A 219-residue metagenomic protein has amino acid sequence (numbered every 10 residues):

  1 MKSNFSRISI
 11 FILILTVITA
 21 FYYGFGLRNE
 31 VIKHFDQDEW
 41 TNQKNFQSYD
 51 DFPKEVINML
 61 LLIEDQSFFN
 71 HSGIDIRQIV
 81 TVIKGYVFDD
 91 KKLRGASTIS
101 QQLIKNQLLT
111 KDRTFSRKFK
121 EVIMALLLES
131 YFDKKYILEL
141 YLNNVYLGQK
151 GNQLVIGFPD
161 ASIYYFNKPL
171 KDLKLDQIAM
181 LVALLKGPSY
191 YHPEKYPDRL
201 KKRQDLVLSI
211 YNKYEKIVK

Functional and structural regions predicted by a protein language model:
M1-K219: Juxtamembrane regions of bacterial inner-membrane/periplasmic proteins, predominantly the peptidoglycan biogenesis
